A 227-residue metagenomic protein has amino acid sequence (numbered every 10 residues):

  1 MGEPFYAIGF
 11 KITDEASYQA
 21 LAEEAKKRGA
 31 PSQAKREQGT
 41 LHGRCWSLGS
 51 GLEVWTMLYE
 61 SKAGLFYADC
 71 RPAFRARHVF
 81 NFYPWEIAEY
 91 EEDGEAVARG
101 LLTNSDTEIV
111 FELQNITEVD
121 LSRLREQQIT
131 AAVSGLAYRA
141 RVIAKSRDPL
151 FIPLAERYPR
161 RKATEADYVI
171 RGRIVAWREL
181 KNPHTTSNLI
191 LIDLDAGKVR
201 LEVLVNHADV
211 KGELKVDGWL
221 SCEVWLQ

Functional and structural regions predicted by a protein language model:
M1-P31, W219: N-terminal alpha-helical "arm" segments
A30-K162: Long, hydrophobic alpha/beta structural blocks
V97, V169, L189-L191, R200 (+1 more regions): Broad gene-expression machinery/nucleic-acid interaction feature
V110-Q114, L201-H207: Short amphipathic beta-strand/extended segments with alternating polar/hydrophobic composition
R161-R173, G218: Short coil-to-beta-strand transition motifs
V175-V203: OB-fold (S1/OB) nucleic-acid-binding surfaces
N206-C222: Short nucleic-acid-contacting surface segments enriched for D/E, G, S/T with interspersed K/R
